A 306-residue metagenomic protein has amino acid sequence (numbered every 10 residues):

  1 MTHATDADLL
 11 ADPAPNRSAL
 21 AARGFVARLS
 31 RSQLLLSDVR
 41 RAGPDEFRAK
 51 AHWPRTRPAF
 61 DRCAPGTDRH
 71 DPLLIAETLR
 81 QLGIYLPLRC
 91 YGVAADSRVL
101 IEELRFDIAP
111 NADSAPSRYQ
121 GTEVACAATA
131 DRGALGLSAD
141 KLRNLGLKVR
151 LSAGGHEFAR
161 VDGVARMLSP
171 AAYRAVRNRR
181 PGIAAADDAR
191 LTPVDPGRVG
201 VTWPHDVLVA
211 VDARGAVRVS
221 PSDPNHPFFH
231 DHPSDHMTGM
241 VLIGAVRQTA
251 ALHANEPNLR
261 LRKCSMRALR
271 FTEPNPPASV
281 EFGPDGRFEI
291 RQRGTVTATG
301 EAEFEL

Functional and structural regions predicted by a protein language model:
M1-T67, G163-H230, L306: Non-catalytic linker/capping segments at the edges of enzyme domains
T2-P15, A125-V194, G283-L306: HotDog/MaoC-like acyl-thioester-processing domains
L36-S37, I101-E103, G146, F158-R160 (+2 more regions): Hydrophobic residues on conserved beta-strands that form the core of alpha/beta folds
P44-E46, G121-E123, L142-G146, F158 (+4 more regions): A general secondary-structure signal for short beta-strands and their flanking turns/coil in non-transmembrane regions
D45-V99, V217-L252, E256: Hot-dog-fold acyl-thioester-processing enzymes
A49-A51, L104-F106, V149, V161-A165 (+2 more regions): A structural signal for short, well-ordered beta-strand segments
Y85-T129, R247-G283: Hydrophobic beta-strand-centered segment that forms part of the acyl-chain substrate-binding groove
P204-S279, D285-E289, R293: Acidic/His-leaning functional-site neighborhoods
